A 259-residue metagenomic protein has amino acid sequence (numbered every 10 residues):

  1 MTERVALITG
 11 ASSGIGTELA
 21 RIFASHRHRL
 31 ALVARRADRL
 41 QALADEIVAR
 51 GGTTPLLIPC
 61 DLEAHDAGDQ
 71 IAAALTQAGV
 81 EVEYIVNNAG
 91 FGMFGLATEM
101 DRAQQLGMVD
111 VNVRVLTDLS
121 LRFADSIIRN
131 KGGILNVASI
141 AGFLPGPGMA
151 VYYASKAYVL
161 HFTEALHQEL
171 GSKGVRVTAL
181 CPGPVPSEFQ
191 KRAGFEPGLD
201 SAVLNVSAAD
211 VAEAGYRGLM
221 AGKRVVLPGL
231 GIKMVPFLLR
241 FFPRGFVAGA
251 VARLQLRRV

Functional and structural regions predicted by a protein language model:
S12-S13: Conserved glycine-rich cofactor-binding loop
H26-L43: Conserved glycine-rich Rossmann-like NAD(P)H-binding loop of the short-chain dehydrogenase/reductase
N88-M93: Conserved NAD(P)H cofactor-binding loop of Rossmann-fold oxidoreductase domains
L96-A97, D101-V109: Substrate-binding pocket helix/loop in short-chain dehydrogenase/reductase
S120, S155: Active-site helix of classical SDR
S139: Residue(s) in the substrate-gating loop at a strand-loop-helix junction that position the organic substrate next
A179, L199-V235: C-terminal helical subdomain
